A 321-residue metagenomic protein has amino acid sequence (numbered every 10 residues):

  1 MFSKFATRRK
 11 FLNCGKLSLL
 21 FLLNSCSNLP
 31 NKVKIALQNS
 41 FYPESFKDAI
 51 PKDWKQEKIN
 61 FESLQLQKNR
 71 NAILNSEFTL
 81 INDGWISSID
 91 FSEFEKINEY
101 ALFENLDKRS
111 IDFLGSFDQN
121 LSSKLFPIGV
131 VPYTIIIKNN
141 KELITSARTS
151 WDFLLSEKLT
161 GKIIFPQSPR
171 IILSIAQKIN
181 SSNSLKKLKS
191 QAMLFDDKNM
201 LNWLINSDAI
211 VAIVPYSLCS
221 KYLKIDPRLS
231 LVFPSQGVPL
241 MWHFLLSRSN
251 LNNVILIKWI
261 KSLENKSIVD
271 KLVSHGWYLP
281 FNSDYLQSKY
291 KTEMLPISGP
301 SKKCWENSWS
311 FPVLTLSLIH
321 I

Functional and structural regions predicted by a protein language model:
M1-L20: N-terminal secretory signal peptides and thylakoid transit peptides that target proteins across membranes
S27-S92: Early extracytoplasmic/lumenal segment of secretory-pathway proteins
F78-T79, I97-I135: A structural signal for short loop-to-beta-strand junctions that line the ligand-binding cleft of periplasmic/secreted
D83-I89, I164-Q236: Ligand-binding pocket segment of bilobal, Venus flytrap-like solute-binding proteins
I97-L106, L125, K224-P239, R248-S249: Short beta-strand->loop
T134-E142, L240-L256, K271-V273, F281: A bilobed periplasmic-binding-protein/Venus flytrap-type ligand-binding module shared by bacterial periplasmic
L159-S168, S262-Q287: Periplasmic-binding protein-like
I319-I321: Conserved small/polar residues in nucleotide/adenosyl-binding loops
